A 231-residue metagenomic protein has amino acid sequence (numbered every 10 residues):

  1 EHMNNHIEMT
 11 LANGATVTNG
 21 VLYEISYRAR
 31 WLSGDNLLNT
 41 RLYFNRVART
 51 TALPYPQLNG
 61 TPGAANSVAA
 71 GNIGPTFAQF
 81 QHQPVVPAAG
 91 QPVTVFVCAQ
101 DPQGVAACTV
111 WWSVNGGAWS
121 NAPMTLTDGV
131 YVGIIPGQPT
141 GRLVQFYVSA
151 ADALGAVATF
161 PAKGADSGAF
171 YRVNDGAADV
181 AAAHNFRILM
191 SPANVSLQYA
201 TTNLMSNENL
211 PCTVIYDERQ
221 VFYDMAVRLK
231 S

Functional and structural regions predicted by a protein language model:
E1, T125-D128, S231: Short, ordered beta-strand-loop transition motifs
E1-G71: Extracellular and organelle-lumenal recognition/adhesion modules and their flexible linkers in secreted
G14-T16, A193-V195, K230: Short beta-turn/strand-loop junction motif enriched in small, turn-promoting residues
R28-R30, K163, K230: Context-gated lysine
G34, P123, M225-V227: Short clusters of small/polar residues that mark proteolytic maturation junctions
L38-T40, A106-T109, Y223-M225: Short, hydrophobic/aromatic beta-strand segments
L53-Q220: Glycan-association/targeting regions that enable binding to alpha-glucans and other polysaccharides
Y216, Q220-S231: Solvent-exposed edge beta-strands and adjacent loop segments that serve as assembly or binding interfaces
